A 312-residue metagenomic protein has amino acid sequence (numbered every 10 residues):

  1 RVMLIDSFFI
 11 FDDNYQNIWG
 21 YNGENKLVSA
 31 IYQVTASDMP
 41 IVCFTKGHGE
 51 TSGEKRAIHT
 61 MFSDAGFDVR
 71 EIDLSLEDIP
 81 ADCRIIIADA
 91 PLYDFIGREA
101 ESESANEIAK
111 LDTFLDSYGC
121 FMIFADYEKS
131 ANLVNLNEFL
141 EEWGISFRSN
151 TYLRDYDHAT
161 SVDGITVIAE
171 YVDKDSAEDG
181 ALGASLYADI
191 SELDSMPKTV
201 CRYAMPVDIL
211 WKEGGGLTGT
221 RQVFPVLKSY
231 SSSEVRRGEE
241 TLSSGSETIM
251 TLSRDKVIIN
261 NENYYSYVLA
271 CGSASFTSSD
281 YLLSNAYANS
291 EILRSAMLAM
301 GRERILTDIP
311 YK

Functional and structural regions predicted by a protein language model:
R1-K312: Short, surface-exposed patches at the edges or C-terminal ends of soluble domains, predominantly
